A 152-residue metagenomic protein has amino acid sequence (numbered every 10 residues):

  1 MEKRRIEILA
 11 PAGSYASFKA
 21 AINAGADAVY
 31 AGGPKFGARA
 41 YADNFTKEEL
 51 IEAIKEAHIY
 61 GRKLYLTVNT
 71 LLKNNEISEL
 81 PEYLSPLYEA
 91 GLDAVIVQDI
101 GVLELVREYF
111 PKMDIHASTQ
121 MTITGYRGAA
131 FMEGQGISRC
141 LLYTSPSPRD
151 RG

Functional and structural regions predicted by a protein language model:
E7-A28: N-terminal basic/disordered segments at the start of proteins
I8-A10, V29, L64-V68, V95 (+2 more regions): Hydrophobic faces of well-ordered beta-strands that scaffold small-molecule active sites in alpha/beta enzyme cores
A21, D99, M132: Conserved, mostly hydrophobic/aromatic
Y30-E48, V68-N74: Glycine-rich, proline-tolerant flexible connector loops at the mouths of alpha/beta enzymes
Y41-I51, I100-V106, S145: Active-site-adjacent beta->alpha loops and helix N-cap segments on the catalytic face of soluble alpha/beta enzymes
K47-Y65, V106-K112: Alpha-helix-loop-beta-strand connector modules within alpha/beta enzyme cores
R127-F131: Catalytic cores of alpha/beta
Y143-G152: Single conserved hydrophobic/aromatic residue that forms the stacking wall/gate of nucleotide- or nucleobase-binding
